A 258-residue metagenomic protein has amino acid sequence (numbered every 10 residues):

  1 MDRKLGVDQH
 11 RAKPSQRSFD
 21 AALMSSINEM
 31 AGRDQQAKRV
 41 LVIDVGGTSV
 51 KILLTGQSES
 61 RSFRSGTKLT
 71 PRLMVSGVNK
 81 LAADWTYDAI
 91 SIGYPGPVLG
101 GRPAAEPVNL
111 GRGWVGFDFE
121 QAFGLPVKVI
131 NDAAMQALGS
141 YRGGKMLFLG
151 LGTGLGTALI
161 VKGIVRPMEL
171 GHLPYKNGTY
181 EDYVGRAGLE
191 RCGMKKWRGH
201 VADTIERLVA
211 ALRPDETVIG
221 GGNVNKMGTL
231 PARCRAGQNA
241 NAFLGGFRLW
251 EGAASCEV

Functional and structural regions predicted by a protein language model:
L23-S76, I164-R191: Short glycine-rich, Thr/Ser-proximal phosphate-binding strand/loop in the N-terminal lobe of ATP-dependent enzymes
V40-D44, A89-S91, M146-G150, V218: Short glycine-aspartate micro-motif
S49, L208-N239: Glycine-rich phosphate-binding loops at beta-strand->alpha-helix junctions
V50-L54, G96, L138, L155-I160: Short beta-strand scaffold segments in enzyme catalytic cores
S62, G66-N79, A83-S91, G96-K145 (+2 more regions): Glycine-rich phosphate-binding loop and adjoining helix at the ATP-binding site of ATP-dependent phosphoryl-transfer
G144-M146, T153-P174: Anionic-ligand binding region
W197-A210: A short, acidic, amphipathic alpha-helical segment used as a generic capping/interface helix at domain edges
